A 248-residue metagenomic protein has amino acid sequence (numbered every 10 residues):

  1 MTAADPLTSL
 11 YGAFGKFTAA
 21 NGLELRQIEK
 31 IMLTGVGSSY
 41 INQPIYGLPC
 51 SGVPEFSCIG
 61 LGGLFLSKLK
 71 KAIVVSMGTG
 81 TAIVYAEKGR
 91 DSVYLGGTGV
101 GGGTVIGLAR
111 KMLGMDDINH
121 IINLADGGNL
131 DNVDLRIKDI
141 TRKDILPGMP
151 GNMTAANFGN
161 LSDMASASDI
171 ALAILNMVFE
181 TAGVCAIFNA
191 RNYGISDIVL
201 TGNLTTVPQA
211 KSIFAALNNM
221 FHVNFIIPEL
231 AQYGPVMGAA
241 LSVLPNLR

Functional and structural regions predicted by a protein language model:
M1-P54, C58, N218-I226: N-terminal glycine/serine-rich phosphate-binding loop of ATP-dependent small-molecule kinases, especially carbohydrate
I28-M32, A72-S76, G97: Short glycine-aspartate micro-motif
L33-I41, F188-L217: Glycine-rich phosphate-binding loops at beta-strand->alpha-helix junctions
V36, V75-G80, G99-G102, N203-L204: A short acidic Gly-Thr/Ser loop motif
I41-Q43, G47-V75, G80-V93, M237-V243: Conserved phosphate-binding catalytic cores of ATP/NTP-utilizing and phosphoryl-transfer enzymes
P49-C50, D91-T98, G107-K111, L172-A173: Flexible, glycine/proline-enriched loop segments at strand-loop-helix junctions that form or flank small-ligand binding
G60-L66, V105-R110, V223-R248: Glycine-rich phosphate-binding/hydrolytic loop that grips phosphoryl groups
R110-C185, N189: Active-site rim beta-loop-alpha module in soluble metabolic enzymes
